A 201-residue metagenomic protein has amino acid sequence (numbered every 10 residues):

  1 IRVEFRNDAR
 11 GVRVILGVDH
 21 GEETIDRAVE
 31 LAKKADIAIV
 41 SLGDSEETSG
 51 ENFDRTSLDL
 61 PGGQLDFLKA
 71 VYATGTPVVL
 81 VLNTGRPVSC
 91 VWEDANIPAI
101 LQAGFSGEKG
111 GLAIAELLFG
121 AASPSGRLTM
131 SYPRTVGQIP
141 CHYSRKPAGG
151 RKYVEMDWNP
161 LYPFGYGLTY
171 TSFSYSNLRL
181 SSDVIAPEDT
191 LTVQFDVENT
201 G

Functional and structural regions predicted by a protein language model:
E4-I15, N83-G201: Secreted, periplasmic, or luminal enzymes acting at the cell surface/secretory milieu
F5, I15-A95: Hydrophobic helix-and-loop "lid/oligomerization" segment in the mid-to-C-terminal part of catalytic domains
